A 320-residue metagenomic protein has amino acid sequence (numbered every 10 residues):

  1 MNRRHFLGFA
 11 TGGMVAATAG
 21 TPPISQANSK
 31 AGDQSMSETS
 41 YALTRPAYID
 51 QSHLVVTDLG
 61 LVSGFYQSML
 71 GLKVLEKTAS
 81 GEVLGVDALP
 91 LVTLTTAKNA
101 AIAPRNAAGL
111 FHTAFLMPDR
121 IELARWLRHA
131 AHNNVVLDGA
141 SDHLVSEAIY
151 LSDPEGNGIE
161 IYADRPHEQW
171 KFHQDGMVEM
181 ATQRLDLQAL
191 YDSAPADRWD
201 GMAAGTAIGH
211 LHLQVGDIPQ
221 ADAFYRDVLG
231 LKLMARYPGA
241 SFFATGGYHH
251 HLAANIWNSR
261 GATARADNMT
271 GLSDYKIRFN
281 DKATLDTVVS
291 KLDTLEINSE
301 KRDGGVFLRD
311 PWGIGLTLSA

Functional and structural regions predicted by a protein language model:
M1-M14: N-terminal secretory signal peptides and thylakoid transit peptides that target proteins across membranes
T21-A31: Signal peptide processing junction and immediate N-terminal pro/mature segment of secreted/exported proteins
K30-G60, H112-F115, P166-P219, L272-Y275: N-terminal beta-strand motif that seeds the catalytic metal site of vicinal oxygen chelate
E38, K73-A108, G158-R165, K232-T270 (+2 more regions): Conserved short beta-strand elements that form part of the metal-binding/catalytic scaffold of enzyme active sites
P46-A47, L54-G60, A114-N157, V215-Q220 (+2 more regions): Vicinal oxygen chelate
D58-K73, H129, D217-L233: Amphipathic alpha-helical segments
G81-L144, A148-R165, Q169-H173: Active-site-adjacent scaffolding segments
R198-G246: Surface-exposed interaction/gating patches
